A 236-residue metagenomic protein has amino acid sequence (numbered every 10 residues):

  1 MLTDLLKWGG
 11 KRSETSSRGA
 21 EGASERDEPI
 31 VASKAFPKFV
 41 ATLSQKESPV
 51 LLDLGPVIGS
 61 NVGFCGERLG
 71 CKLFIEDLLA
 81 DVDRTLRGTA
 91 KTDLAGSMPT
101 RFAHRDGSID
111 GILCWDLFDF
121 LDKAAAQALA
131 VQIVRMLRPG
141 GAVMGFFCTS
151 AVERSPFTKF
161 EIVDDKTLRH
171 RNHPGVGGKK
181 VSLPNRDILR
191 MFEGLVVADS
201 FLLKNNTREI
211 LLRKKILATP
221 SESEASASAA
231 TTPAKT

Functional and structural regions predicted by a protein language model:
M1-L43, L51, I58-R101, A142-T236: Class I (Rossmann-like) S-adenosyl-L-methionine-dependent methyltransferase catalytic domain, capturing the SAM-binding
I112-L113: Hydrophobic beta-strand segment of the Class I
L117: Hydrophobic adenine-recognition pocket in adenosine-nucleotide-binding enzymes
F120: A short His-aromatic
Q127-P139: A short glycine-rich, Lys/Arg-flanked "PGG" loop and its adjoining helix->strand segment in the class I
